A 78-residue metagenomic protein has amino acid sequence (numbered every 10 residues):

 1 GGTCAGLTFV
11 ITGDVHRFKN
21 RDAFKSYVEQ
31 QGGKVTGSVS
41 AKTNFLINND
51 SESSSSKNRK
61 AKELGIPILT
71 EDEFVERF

Functional and structural regions predicted by a protein language model:
G1-F78: DNA strand-break repair and replication-stress modules
